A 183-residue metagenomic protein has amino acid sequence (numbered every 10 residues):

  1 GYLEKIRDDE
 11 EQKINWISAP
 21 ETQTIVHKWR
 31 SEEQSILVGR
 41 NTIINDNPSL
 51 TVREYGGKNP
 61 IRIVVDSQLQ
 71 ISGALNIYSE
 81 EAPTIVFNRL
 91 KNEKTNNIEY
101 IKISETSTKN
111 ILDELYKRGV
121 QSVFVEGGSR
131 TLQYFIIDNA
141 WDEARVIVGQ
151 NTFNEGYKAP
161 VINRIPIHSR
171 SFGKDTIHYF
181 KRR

Functional and structural regions predicted by a protein language model:
G1-R183: Enzymes that bind and transform nitrogen-containing heteroaromatic metabolites
